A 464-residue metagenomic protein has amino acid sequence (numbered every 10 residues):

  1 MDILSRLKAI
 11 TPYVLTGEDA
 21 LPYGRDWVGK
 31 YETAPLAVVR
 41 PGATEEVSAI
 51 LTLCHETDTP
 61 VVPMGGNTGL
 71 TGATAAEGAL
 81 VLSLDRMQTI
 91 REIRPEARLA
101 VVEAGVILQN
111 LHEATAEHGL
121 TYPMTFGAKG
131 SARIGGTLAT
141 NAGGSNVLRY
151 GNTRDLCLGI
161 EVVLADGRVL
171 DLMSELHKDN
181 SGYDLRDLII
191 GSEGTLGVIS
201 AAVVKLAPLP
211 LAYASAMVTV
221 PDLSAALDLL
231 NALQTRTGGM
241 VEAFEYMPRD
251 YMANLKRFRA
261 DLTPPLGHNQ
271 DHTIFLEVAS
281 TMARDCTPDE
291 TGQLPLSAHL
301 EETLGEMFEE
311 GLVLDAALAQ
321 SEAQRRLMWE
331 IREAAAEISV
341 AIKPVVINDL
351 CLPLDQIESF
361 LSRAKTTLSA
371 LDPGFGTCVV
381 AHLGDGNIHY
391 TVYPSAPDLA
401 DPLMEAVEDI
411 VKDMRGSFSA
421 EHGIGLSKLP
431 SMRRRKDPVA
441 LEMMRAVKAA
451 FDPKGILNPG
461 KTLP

Functional and structural regions predicted by a protein language model:
M1-M64, T68-P464: Noncatalytic alpha-helical scaffold of FAD-dependent oxidoreductases
